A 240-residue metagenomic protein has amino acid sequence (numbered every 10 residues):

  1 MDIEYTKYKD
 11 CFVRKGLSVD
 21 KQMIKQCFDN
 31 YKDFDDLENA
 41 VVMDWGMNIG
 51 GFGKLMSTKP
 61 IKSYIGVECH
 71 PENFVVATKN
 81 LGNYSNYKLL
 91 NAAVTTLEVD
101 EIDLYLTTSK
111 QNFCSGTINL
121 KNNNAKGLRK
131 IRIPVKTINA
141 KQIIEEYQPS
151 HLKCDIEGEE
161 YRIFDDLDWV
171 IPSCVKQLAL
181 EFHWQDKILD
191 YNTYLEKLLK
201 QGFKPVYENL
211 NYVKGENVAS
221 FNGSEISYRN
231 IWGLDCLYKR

Functional and structural regions predicted by a protein language model:
M1-R240: Phosphate/nucleotide-binding beta-alpha loop and adjacent structural elements of enzyme active sites
